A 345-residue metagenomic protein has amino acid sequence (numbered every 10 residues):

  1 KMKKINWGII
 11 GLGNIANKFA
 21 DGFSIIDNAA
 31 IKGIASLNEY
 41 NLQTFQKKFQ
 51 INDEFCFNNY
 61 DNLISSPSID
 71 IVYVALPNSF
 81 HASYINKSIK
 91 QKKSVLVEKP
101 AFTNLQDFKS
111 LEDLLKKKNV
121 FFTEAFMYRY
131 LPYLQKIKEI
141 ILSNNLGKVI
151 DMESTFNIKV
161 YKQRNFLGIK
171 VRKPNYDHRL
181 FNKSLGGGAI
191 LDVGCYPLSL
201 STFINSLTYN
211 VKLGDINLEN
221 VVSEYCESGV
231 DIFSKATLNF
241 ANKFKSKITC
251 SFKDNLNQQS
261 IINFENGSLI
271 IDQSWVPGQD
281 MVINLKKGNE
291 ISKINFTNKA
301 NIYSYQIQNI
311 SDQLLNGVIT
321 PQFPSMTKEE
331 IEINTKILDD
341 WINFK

Functional and structural regions predicted by a protein language model:
K1, I71, P77-N78, A82-R129: Beta-strand-loop-alpha-helix segment that lines the small-molecule cofactor/substrate pocket of alpha/beta enzymes
M2-Q50: N-terminal Rossmann-like dinucleotide-binding module
Y40-N41, T297-Q308: Active-site loop of classical SDR/Rossmann-like NAD(P)-dependent oxidoreductases, centered on the catalytic Tyr-X3-Lys
E54-N59: Short acidic-hydrophobic, aromatic-tinged amphipathic segments that line or gate anion-handling sites
I71-Y73, A241, N309-K345: C-terminal helix-rich "cap/oligomerization" subdomain common to oxidoreductases
L131-G214: Predominantly a Rossmann-like dinucleotide-binding segment in NAD(P)-dependent oxidoreductases
S184-L191, S292-N301: A short glycine-threonine-serine/GTX helix/turn-capping micro-motif
S199-P277, Q308-V318, D340: Contiguous beta-strand/loop segments that form the cofactor/metal-binding neighborhood of enzyme cores
